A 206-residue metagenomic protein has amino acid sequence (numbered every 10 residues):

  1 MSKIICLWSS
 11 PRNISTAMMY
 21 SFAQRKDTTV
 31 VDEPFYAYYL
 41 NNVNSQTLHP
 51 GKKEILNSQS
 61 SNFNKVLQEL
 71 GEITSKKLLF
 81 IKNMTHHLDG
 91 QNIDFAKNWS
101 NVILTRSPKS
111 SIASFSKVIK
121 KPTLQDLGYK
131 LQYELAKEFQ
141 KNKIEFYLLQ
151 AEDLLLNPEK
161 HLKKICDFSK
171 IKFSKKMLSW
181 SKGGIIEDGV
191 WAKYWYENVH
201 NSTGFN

Functional and structural regions predicted by a protein language model:
M1-T74: PAPS-dependent sulfotransferase catalytic core
C6, L79-I81, Y147-Q150: Short catalytic-loop micro-motif centered on adjacent basic/acidic residues
R12-N13, F35-A37, T85-H87, P108-S111 (+1 more regions): Short, solvent-exposed loop/turn segments at secondary-structure junctions
L67-Q91: Glycine-rich phosphate-binding loop used to anchor ATP phosphates in small-molecule kinases, encompassing both
I93-N98: Short, conserved loop/helix-junction motifs that constitute active-site signature segments in enzyme catalytic cores
N101-L104: Active-site proximal beta-strand in glycosyltransferases
S110-L178: PAPS-dependent sulfotransferase catalytic domain
L178-N206: PAPS-dependent sulfotransferase catalytic core
